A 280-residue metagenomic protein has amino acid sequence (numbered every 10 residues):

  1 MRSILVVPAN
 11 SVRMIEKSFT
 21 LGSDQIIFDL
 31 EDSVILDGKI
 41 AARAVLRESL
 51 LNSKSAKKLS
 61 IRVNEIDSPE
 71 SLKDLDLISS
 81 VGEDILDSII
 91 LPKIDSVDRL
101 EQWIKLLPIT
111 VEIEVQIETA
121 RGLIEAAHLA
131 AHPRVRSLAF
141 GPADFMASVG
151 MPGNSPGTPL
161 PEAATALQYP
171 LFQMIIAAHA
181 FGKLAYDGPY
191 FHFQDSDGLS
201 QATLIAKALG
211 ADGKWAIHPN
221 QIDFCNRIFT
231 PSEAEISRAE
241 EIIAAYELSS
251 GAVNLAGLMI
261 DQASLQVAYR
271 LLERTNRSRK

Functional and structural regions predicted by a protein language model:
M1-K280: Expand to "…catalyze enediolate/carbanion chemistry for C-C bond making/breaking, isomerization, decarboxylation
